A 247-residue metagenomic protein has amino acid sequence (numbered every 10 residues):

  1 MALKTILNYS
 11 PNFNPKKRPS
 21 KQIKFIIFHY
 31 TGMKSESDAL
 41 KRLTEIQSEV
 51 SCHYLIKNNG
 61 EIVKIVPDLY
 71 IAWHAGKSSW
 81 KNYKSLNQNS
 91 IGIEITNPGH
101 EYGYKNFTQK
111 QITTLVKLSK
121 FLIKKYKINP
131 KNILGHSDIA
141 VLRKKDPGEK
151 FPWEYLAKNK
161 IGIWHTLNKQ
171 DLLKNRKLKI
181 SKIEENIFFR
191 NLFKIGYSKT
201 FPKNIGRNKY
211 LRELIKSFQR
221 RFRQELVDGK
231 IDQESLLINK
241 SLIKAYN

Functional and structural regions predicted by a protein language model:
A2-K131: Active-site-adjacent loop/helix surface patches within enzyme catalytic domains that shape the substrate-binding cleft
G99, Y104-F201, E213, S217-R223: Basic/polar, cationic surfaces and motifs that engage anionic cell-wall and phosphate/carboxylate ligands
P202-R212, D228-S235: A glycine-rich, coil/turn loop motif that links secondary-structure elements
Q224-N247: Extracellular LysM carbohydrate-binding repeats and other cell-envelope/extracellular binding modules
